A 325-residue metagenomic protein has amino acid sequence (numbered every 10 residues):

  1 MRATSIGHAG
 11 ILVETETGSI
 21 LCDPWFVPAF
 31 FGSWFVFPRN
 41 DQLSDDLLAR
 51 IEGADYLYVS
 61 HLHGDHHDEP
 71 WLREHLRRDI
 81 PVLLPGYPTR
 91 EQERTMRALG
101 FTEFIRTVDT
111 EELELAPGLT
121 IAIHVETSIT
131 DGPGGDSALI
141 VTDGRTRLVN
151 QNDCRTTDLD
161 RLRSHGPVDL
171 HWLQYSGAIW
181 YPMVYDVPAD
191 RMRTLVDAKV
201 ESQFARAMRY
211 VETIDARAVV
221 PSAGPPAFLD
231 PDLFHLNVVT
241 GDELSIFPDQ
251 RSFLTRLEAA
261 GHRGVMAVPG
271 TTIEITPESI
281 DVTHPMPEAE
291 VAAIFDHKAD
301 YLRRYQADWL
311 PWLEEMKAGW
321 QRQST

Functional and structural regions predicted by a protein language model:
S5-E16, L113-L170: Catalytic core of the metallo-beta-lactamase
T17-L62, E69-E74, G86, Q92 (+2 more regions): Pre-active-site segment of Zn-dependent metallo-hydrolases
G18, R77-P81, F101, D215-A218 (+1 more regions): A short helix->loop->beta-strand "cap" motif at the edges of active sites that frequently abuts
L21-D23, G53-H67, L83-G86, V149-C154 (+6 more regions): Active-site neighborhood of phospho(di)ester-bond hydrolases with catalytic His/Asp-centered motifs
P28-A29, L62-H67, T89-Q92, E111-E114 (+4 more regions): Active-site environment of divalent metal-dependent phosphoester hydrolases
P85-T146, P248-R251, T255, G264-V268: Metallo-beta-lactamase
L159-A260: Cap/insert and terminal regions of metallo-dependent hydrolase folds
M266, T272-T325: Feature captures hydrophobic
